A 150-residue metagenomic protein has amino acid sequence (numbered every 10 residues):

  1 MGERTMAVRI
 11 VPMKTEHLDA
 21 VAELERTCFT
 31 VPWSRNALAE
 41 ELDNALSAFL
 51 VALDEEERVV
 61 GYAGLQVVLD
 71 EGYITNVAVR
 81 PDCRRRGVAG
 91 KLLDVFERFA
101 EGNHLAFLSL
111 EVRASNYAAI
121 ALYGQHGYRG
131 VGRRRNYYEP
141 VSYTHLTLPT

Functional and structural regions predicted by a protein language model:
M1-E16: Conserved N-terminal entry element of GNAT/NAT acetyltransferase domains
R9, Y73, F107-S109: Residues at or immediately flanking beta-strands
P12-R84, L93-F99, N103, R133-N136: Acetyl-CoA-dependent GNAT
E41-L42, N116-Y117, E139-P140: Short secondary-structure capping/turn micro-motifs that flank functional sites
N76, R80-D94, N103, F107 (+3 more regions): Conserved glycine-rich acetyl-CoA-binding loop
S109-E111, R129-Y143: Conserved catalytic-core motifs of GNAT/GCN5-like acyltransferases
T144-T150: Conserved small/polar residues in nucleotide/adenosyl-binding loops
